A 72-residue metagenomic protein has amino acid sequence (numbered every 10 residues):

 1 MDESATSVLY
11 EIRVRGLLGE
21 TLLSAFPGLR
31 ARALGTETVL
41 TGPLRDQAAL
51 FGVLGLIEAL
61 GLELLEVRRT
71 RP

Functional and structural regions predicted by a protein language model:
L9-P72: Amphipathic, hydrophobic secondary-structure cores in small proteins
